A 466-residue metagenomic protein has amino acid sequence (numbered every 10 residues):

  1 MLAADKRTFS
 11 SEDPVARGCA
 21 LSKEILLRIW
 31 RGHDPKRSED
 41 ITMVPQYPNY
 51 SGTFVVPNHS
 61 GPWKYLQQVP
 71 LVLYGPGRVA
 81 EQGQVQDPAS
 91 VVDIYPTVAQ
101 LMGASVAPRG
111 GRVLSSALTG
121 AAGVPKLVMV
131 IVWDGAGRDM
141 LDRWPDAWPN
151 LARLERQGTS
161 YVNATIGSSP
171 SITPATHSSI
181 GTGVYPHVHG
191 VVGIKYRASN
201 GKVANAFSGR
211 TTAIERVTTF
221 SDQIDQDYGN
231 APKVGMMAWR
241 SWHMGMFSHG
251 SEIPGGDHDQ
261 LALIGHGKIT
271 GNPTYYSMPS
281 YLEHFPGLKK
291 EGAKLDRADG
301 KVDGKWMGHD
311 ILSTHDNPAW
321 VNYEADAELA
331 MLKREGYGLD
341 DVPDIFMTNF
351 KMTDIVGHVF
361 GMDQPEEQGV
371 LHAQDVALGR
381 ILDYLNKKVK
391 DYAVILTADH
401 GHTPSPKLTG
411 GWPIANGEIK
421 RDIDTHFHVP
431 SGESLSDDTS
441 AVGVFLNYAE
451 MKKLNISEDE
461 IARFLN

Functional and structural regions predicted by a protein language model:
M1-N49, W133, D146-W148, R156 (+11 more regions): Secreted, luminal/periplasmic, and some membrane-associated catalytic domains that remodel anionic oxygen-ester
L2-R7, E12-C19, S38, P45-Q46 (+8 more regions): His/Asp/Glu-rich, glycine-adjacent segments that coordinate divalent cations and/or stabilize oxyanion chemistry on
R37-S38, V44-P76: C-terminal, low-complexity/hydrophilic appendages and adjacent surface loops of extracellular/periplasmic anionic
M43, L71-V72, I94, V98 (+8 more regions): Beta-strand elements within well-structured catalytic alpha/beta cores of enzymes that handle phosphate/sulfate esters
P57-S60, A80-P88, L101, S116-T119 (+7 more regions): Second-shell loop/turn segments in exported
P108-V113, A117-S160: Active-site-proximal N-terminal segment of extracellular/periplasmic enzymes that hydrolyze or transfer
G110-S115, Y161-G181, M236-M246, N349-K351 (+2 more regions): Short, solvent-exposed turn/loop segments enriched in Gly/Ser/Thr/Pro and often Arg
D139-V188, K233-M237: Short, structured active-site-proximal loop/turn typified by the sulfatase FGly-forming signature C/S-X-P-X-R
